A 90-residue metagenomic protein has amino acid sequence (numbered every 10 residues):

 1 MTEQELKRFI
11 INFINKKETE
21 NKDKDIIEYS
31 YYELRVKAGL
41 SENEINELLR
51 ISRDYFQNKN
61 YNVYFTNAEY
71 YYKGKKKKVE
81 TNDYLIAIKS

Functional and structural regions predicted by a protein language model:
M1-K17: Short alpha-helical segments that sit at the start of domains
K16-I26: Short helix-capping/hinge SLiMs at alpha-helix to coil transitions
K24-S30, K78-D83: Glycine-rich, flexible loop segments associated with nucleotide phosphate handling
Y31-E44: Short helix-coil junctions and helix-kink-helix linkers
R35, Y64-S90: Short, cationic-aromatic polyanion-contact patches
S41-F65: Charge-enriched amphipathic alpha-helical scaffolds
